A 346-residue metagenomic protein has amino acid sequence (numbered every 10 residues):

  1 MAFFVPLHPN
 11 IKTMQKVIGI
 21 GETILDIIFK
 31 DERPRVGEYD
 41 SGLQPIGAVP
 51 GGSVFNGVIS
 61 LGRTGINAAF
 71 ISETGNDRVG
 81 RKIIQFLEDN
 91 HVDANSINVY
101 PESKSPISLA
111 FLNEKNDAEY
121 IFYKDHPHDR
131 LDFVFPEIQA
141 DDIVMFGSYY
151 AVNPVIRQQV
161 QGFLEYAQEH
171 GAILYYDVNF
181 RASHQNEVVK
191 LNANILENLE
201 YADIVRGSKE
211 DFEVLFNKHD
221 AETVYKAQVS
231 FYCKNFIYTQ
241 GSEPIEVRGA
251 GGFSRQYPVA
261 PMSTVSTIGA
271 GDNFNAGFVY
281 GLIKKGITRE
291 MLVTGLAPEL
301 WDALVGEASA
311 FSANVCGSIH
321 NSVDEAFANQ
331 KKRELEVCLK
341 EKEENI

Functional and structural regions predicted by a protein language model:
F3-V92, K342-I346: Glycine-rich phosphate/adenosyl-contacting loop at the front of the ribokinase-like
P6-I18, A221-I346: Conserved phosphate-binding/catalytic region of the ribokinase-like
T23, S53, Y149, V178 (+1 more regions): Active-site metal-binding loops of divalent metal-dependent hydrolases
L61, S208, G271: Short, conserved phosphate/pyrophosphate- and ester-handling motifs at nucleotide-, phospho-/glycolipid
N67-S148, R333-I346: Conserved N-terminal subdomain of the carbohydrate kinase-like
E137-Q139, N198-L199, S230: A short, aliphatic-rich alpha-helical micro-motif
V152-K226, E243-P244: Conserved beta-alpha-beta core of the PfkB/ribokinase-like small-molecule kinase fold
